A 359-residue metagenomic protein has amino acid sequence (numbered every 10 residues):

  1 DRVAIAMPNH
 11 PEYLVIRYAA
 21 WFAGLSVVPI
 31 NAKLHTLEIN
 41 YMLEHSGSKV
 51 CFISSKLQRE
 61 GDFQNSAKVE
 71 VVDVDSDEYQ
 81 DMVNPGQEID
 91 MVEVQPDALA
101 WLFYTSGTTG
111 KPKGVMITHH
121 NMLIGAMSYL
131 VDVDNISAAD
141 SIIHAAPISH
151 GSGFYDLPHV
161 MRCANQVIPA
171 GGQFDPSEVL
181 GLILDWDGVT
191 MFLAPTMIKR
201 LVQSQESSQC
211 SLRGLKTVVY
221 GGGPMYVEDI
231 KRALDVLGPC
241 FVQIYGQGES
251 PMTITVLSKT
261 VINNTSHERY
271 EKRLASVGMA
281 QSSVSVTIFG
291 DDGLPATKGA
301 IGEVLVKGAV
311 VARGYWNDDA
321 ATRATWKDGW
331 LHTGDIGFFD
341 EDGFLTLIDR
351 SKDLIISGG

Functional and structural regions predicted by a protein language model:
D1-L34, A145: Conserved AMP-binding/adenylate-forming
M7-P8, L25-L43, S55-Q58, Q166-D185: ATP-dependent adenylate-forming carboxylate-activation enzymes
V50, K56-D97: ANL superfamily adenylate-forming
G86-Y104, K111, N135-S141, S282: Conserved pre-ATP/AMP-binding loop-to-beta segment of ANL
A100-M127: Conserved AMP-binding A3 loop
L123-S141, S149-V189, S204: Conserved AMP-binding/adenylation subdomain of ANL enzymes
G188-L193, V202-K272, S285, D292-G293: Gly/Ser/Thr-rich phosphate-binding loop
V277, L294-G299, E303-G358: Conserved ATP-binding/catalytic segment of the ANL
